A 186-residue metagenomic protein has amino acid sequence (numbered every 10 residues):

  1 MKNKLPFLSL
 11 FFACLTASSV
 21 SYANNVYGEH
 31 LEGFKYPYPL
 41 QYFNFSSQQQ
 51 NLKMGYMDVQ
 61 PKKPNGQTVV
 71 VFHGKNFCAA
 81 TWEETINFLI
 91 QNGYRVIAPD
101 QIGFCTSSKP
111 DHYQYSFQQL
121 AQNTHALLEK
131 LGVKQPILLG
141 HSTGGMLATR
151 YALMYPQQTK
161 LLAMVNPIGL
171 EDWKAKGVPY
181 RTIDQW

Functional and structural regions predicted by a protein language model:
K2-L8, C14, S18-V69, Q91-Y94 (+1 more regions): Alpha/beta-hydrolase fold catalytic core
N44-Q50, M57-K63, Q91, Q101-L139 (+3 more regions): Active-site loop/oxyanion-hole signature of alpha/beta-hydrolase fold enzymes
V70-G74: The conserved beta1-alpha1 loop
K75-I86: The serine-hydrolase catalytic nucleophile loop
N76, Q101-C105, G169: Alpha/beta-hydrolase active-site loop signature
I97-P99, H141, V165: The conserved SAM/SAH-binding core of class I Rossmann-like methyltransferase domains, concentrating on the hydrophobic
T149, L153, L162-W186: Flexible "cap/lid" loop of the alpha/beta hydrolase fold
Q158-T159: Core-facing hydrophobic residues within beta-strands of well-ordered domains
